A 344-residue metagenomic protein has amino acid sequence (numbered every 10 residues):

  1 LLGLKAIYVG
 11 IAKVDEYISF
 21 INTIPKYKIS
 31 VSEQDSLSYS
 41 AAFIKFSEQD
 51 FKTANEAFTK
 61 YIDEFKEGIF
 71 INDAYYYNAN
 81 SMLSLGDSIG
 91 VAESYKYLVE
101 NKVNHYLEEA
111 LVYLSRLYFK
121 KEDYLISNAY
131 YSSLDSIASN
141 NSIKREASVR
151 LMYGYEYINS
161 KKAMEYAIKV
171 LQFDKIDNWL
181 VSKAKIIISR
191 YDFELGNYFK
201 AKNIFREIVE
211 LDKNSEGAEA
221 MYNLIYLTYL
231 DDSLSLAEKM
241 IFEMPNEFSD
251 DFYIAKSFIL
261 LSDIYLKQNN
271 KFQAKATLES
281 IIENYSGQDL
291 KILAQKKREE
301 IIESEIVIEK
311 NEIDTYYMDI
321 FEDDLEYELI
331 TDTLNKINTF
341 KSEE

Functional and structural regions predicted by a protein language model:
L1-E344: Acidic, polar-rich low-complexity tracts and alpha-helical solenoid repeat scaffolds
